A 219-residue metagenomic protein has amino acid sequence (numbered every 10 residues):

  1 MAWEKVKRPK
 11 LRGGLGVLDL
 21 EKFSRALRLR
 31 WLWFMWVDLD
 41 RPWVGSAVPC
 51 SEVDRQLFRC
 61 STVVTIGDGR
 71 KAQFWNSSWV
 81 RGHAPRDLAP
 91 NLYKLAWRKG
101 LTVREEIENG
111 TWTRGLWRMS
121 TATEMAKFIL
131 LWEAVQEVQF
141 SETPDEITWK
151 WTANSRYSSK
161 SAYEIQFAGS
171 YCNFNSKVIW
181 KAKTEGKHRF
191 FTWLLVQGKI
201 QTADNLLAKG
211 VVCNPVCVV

Functional and structural regions predicted by a protein language model:
M1-V219: A helix-boundary/hinge signal
